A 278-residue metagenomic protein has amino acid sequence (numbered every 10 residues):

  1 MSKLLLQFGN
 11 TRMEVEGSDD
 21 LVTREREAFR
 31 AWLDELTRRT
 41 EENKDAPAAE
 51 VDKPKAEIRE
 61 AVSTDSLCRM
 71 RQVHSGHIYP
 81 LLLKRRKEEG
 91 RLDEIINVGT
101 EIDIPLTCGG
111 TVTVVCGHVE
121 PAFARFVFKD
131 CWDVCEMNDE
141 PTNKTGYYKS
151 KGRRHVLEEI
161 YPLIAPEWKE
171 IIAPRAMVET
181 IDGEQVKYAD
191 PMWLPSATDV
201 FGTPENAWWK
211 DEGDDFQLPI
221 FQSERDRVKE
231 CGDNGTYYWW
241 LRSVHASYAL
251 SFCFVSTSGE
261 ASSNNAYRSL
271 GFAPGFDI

Functional and structural regions predicted by a protein language model:
M1-A56: Compositionally biased, non-globular sequence tracts
P54-I278: Collagenous Gly-X-Y triple-helix signature in extracellular proteins
